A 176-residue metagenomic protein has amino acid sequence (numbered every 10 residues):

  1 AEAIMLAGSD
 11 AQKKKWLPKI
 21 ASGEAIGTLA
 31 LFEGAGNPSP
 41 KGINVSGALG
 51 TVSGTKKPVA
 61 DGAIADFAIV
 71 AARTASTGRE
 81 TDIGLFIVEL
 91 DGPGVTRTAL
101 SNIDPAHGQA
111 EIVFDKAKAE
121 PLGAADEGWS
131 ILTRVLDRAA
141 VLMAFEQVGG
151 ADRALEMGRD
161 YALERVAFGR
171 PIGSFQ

Functional and structural regions predicted by a protein language model:
A1-A11: N-terminal glycine-rich flavin-associated loop
S9, L29, V52-G54, V70 (+3 more regions): Buried hydrophobic positions in well-ordered alpha/beta secondary-structure cores of metabolic enzymes
G23-F32: A short, Trp-centered hydrophobic/proline-enriched beta-strand micro-motif
A25, S39-I43, I64-D66, T81-D82 (+4 more regions): A generic structural signal for well-ordered coil/turn residues at beta-strand boundaries that shape enzyme active-site
A35-P38, P58-D61, T77, S101-G108: Short Gly/Pro-enriched turn/cap motifs at secondary-structure boundaries
V45-A48: A structural signal for short hydrophobic beta-strand segments in well-ordered beta-sheet cores
T55-T96: A short core secondary-structure module
V95-Q176: Glycine-rich beta->alpha junctions and the first turn(s) of the following alpha-helix
